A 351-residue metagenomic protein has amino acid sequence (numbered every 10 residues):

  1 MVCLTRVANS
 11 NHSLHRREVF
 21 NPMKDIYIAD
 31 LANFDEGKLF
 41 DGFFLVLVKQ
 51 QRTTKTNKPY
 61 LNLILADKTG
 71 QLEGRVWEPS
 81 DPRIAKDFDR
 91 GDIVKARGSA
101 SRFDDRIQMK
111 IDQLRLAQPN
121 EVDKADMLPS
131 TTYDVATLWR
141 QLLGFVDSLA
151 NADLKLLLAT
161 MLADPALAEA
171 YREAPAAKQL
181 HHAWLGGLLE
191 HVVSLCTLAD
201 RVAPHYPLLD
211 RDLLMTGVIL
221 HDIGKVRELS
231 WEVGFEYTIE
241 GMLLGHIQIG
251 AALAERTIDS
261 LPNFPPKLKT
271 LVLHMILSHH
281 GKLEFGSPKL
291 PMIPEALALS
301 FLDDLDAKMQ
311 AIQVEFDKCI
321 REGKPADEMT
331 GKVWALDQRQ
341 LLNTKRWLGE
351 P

Functional and structural regions predicted by a protein language model:
F20-D41: OB-fold nucleic-acid-binding modules
K49-P59, L72-E73, P79-A125: OB-fold single-stranded nucleic acid-binding module
N62-D67, W231: Short, acidic/hydrophobic/Gly-rich beta-strand patch recurrent on exposed beta strands that often constitutes part
R106-E173: Extended, charge-rich, solvent-exposed interface segments
K155-L198, L220-G224: A short mid-domain helix/strand-loop element embedded in enzyme catalytic domains that forms or borders the active-site
L180-H182, E190-H191, D200-E322: Divalent metal-dependent catalytic cores for phosphoryl transfer on phosphate-bearing substrates
S300, K324-D337, K345-P351: N-terminal intrinsically disordered, cationic/polar leader segments that include organellar targeting peptides
